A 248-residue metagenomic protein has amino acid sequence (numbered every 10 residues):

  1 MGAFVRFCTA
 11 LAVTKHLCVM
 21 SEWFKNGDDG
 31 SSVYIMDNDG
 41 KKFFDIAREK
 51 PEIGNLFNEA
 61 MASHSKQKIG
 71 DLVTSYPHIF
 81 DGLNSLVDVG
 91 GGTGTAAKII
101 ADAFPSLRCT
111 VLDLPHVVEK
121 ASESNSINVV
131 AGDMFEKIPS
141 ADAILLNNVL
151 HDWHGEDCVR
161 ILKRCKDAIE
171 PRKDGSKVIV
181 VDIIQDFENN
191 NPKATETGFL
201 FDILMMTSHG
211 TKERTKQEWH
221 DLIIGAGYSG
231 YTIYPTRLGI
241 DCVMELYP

Functional and structural regions predicted by a protein language model:
M1-S85: Conserved Class I S-adenosyl-L-methionine-dependent methyltransferase catalytic core
T74, H78-P248: Alpha-helical subdomain
